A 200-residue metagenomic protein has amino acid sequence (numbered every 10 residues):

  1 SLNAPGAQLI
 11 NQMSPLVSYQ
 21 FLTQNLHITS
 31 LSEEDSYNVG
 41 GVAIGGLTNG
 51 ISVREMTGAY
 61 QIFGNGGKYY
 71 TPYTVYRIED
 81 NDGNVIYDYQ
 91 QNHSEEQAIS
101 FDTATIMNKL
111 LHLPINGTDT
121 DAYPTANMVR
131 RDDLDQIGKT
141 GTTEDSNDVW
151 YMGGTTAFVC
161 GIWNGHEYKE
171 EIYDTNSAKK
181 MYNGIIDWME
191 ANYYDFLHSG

Functional and structural regions predicted by a protein language model:
S1-T29, S36-N65, H112-L113: Active-site-adjacent helix/loop patches that line small-molecule binding or acyl-intermediate pockets
T29-S30, Y70: Residue-level detector of short coil/turn "hinge" positions at structural boundaries
S32-D35, A98: Short helix-capping and inter-helix turn/linker motifs at the boundaries of alpha-helical repeat units
N49-G200: A penicillin-recognizing enzyme superfamily signal
